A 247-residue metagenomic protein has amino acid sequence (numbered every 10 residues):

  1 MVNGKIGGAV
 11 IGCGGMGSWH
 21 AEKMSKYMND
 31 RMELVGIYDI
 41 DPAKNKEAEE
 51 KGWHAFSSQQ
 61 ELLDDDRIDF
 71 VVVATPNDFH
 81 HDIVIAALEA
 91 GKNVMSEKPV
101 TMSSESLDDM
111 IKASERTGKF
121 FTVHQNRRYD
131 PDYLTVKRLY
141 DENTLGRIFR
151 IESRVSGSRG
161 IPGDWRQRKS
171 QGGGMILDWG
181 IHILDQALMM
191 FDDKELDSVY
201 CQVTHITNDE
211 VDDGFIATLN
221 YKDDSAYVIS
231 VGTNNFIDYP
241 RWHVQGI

Functional and structural regions predicted by a protein language model:
M1-K51, L188: N-terminal Rossmann-like dinucleotide-binding module
H20, I40, W53-A113: Beta-loop-alpha module in the N-terminal Rossmann-like domain of NAD(P)-dependent dehydrogenases, especially those
G36, F70, R150: Short, Asp-centered acidic motifs that coordinate Mg2+ and/or phosphate in catalytic or ligand-binding sites
S57, V73, S96, F121-V123 (+2 more regions): Hydrophobic residues in well-ordered beta-strands that form the structural core
D108-N126, G146-S153: Rossmann-fold dehydrogenase core element
R127-N208: Predominantly a Rossmann-like dinucleotide-binding segment in NAD(P)-dependent oxidoreductases
D185-I247: Contiguous beta-strand/loop segments that form the cofactor/metal-binding neighborhood of enzyme cores
